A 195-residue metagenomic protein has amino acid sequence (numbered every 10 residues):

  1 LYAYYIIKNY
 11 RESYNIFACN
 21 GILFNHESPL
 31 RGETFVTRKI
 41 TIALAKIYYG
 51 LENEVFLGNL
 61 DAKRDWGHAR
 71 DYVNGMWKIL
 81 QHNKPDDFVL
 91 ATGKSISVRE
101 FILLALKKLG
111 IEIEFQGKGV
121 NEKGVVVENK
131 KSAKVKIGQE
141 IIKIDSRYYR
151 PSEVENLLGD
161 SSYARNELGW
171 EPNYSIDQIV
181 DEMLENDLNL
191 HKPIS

Functional and structural regions predicted by a protein language model:
L1-C19, T41-Y49: Active-site Tyr-X1-5-Lys
C19-G21, L90: Short glycine/serine/threonine-enriched helix-capping/active-site loop that flanks the nucleotide-sugar donor pocket
F24-E27: Proline-glycine-enriched beta-turn/loop adjacent to the NAD(P) cofactor-binding site in Rossmann-like oxidoreductases
R31-S195: C-terminal substrate-binding subdomain of Rossmann-fold SDR/epimerase-dehydratase oxidoreductases
